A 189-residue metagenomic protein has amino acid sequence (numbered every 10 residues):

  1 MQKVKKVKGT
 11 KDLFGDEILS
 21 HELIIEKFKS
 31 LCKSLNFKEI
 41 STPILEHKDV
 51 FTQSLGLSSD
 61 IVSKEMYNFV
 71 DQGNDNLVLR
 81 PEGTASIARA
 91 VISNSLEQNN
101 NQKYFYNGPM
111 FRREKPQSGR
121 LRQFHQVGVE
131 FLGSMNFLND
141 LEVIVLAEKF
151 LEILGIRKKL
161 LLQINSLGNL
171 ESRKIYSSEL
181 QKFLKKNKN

Functional and structural regions predicted by a protein language model:
M1-N189: Extended, charged alpha-beta segments that form solvent-exposed binding/catalytic grooves in nucleic-acid-handling
